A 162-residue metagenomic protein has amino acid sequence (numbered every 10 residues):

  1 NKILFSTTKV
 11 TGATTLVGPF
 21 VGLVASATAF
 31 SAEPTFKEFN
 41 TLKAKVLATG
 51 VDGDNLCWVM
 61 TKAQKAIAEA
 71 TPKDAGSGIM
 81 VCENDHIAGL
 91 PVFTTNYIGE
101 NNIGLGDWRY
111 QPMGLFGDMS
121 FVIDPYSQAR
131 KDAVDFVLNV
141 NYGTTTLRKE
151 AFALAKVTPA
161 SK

Functional and structural regions predicted by a protein language model:
N1-K45, K156-K162: Alpha-helical scaffold segments that mediate packing/assembly in large oligomeric complexes
N1-L23, A48-V59, A63, V92 (+1 more regions): Long, contiguous amphipathic alpha-helices that act as assembly "spine/axial" helices in icosahedral shell and virion
A29, E33-G106: Charged, gly/pro-rich, cysteine-poor intrinsically disordered low-complexity regions
P72-K162: Sequence/fold signature of self-assembling virion shell proteins
